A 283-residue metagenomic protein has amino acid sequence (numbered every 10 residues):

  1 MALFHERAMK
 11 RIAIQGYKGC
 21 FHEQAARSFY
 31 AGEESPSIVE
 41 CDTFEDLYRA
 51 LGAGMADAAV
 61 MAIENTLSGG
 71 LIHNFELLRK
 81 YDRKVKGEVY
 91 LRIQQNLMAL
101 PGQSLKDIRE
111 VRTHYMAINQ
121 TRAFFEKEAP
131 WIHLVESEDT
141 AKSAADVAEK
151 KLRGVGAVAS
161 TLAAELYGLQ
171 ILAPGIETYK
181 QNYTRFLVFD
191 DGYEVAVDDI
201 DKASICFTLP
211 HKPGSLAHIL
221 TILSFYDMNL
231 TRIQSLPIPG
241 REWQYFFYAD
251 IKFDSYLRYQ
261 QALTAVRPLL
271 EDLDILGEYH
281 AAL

Functional and structural regions predicted by a protein language model:
M1-L283: Domain-level signature for soluble enzymes in the chorismate/prephenate branch of the shikimate pathway
